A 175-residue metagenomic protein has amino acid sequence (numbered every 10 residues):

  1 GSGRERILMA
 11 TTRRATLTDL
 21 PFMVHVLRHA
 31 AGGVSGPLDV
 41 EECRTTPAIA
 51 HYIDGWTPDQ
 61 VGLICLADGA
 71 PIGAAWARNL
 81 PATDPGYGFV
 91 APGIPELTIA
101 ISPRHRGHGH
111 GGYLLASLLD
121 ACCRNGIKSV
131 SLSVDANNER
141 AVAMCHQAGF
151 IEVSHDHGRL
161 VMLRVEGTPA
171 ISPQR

Functional and structural regions predicted by a protein language model:
T11-H25: A short beta-loop-alpha structural element at the N-terminal edge of CoA-dependent acyl/N-acetyltransferase catalytic
L27-R28, V40-D68: Active-site rim helix/loop that mediates acceptor-substrate recognition in acyltransferases
I64, E96-G107, V134-D135: A short, internal acetyl-CoA/4′-phosphopantetheine-binding micro-motif in the GNAT/acyltransferase core
L66-D68, A74-T98: Conserved acyl-donor/pantetheine-binding loop and adjacent beta-alpha core of acyl/acetyltransferases and related
G107-R124, A143-Q147: Conserved acetyl-CoA-binding loop-helix of GNAT-fold acetyltransferases
C122-S133: Conserved GNAT acetyl-CoA-binding A-motif
L132-V142, R159-R164: Conserved beta-strand-loop-alpha-helix junction that forms the acyl-donor binding cleft
H146-D156: Conserved acetyl-CoA-binding loop of GNAT-fold acetyltransferases
